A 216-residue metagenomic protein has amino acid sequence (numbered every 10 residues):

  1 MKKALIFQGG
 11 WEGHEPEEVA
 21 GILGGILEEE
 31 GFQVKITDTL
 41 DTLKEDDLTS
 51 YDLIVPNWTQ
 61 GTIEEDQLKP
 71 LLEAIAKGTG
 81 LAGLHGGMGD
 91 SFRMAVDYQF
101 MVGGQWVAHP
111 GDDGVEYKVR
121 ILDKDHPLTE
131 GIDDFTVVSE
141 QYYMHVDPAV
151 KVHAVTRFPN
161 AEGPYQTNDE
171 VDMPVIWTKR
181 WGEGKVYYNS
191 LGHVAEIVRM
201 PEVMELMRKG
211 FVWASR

Functional and structural regions predicted by a protein language model:
M1-K3, E29, T167-M173, R180-R216: Extracellular ligand-binding/catalytic regions of CAZymes and related secreted enzymes and adhesion modules
K3-I6, E12-G89: Helical hinge/lid and interdomain linker segments adjacent to catalytic or ligand-binding clefts that mediate domain
W11-E12, G61, M88-G89, R157-N160 (+2 more regions): Short, solvent-exposed loop/turn segments at secondary-structure junctions
E28, D112-G182: Catalytic beta-strand/loop cores that center a nucleophilic Ser/Cys/Thr and support acyl-enzyme chemistry
Q33-K35, K151, K185: Conserved beta-strand segments of alpha/beta enzyme cores
S50-L53, V102, V150: Short, well-ordered alpha-helix to beta-strand connector turns
T62-G131: A glycine-rich, often tryptophan-bearing local segment used as a flexible ligand/cofactor-contacting loop or short
G80-A82, H153, Y187: Structural detector of well-ordered beta-strand residues that form the stable sheet scaffold of enzyme domains
